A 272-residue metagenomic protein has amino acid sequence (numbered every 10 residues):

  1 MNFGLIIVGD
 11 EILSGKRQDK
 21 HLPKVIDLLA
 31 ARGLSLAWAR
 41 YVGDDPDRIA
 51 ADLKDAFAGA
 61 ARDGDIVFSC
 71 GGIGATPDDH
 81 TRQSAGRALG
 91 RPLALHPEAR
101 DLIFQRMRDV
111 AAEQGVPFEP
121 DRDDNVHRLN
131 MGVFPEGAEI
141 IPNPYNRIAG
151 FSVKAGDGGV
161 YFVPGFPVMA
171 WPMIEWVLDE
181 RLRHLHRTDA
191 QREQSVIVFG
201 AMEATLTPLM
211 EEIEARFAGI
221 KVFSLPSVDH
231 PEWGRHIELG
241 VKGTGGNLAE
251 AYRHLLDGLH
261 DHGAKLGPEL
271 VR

Functional and structural regions predicted by a protein language model:
M1-A39, G43-D44, A249-E250: Glycine-rich phosphate/diphosphate-binding loop of Rossmann-like nucleotide-binding domains
M1-I7, D52-I66, A149-A155, Y161: Short, hydrophobic/aliphatic alpha-helical segments
V8-D10, S69-P77, P164-G165, L225 (+1 more regions): Glycine-rich beta-strand-to-loop/alpha-helix junction loops that act as flexible
I26-A94, Q105-R108, P117: N-terminal small/polar loop signature for handling phosphorylated ligands or for N-terminal nucleophile
Y41-D44, E98, N146, A201: Short beta->alpha linker loops
R48, D79-P164, V168-L185: Proline/glycine-rich low-complexity loops and linkers
A155-H254, G258: An accessory alpha-helical subdomain
G258-R272: Conserved short beta-strand edge segments in small beta-sheet-based binding/regulatory domains
